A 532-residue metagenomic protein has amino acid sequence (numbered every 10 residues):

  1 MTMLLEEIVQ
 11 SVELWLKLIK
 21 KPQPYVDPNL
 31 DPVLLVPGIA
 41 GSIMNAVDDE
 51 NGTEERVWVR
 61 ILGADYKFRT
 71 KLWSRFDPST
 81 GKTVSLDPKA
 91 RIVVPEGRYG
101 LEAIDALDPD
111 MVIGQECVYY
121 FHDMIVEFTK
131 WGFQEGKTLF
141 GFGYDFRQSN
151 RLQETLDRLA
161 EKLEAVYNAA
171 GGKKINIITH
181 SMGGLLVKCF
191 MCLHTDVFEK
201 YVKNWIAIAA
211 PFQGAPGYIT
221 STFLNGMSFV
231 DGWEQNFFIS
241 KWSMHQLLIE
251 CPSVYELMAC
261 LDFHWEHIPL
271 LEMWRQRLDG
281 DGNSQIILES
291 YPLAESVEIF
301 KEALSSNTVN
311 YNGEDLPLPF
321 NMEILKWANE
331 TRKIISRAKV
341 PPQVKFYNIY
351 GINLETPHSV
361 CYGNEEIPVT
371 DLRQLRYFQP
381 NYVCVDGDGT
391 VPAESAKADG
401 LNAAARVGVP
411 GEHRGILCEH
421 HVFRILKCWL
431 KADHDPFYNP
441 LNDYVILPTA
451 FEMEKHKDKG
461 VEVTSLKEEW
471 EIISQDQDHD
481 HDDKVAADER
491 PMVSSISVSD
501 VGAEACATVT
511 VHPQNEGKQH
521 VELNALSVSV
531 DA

Functional and structural regions predicted by a protein language model:
M1-I299, Y311, E355, Y377-V383 (+2 more regions): N-terminal non-catalytic accessory region
V12-L18, L325-R332: Short linear interaction motifs
E298, L304-S305: Extended, loop-rich substrate-binding clefts of extracytoplasmic carbohydrate-active enzymes
S305-N312, P368: A broad, low-specificity signal for short, low-complexity segments enriched in glycine/proline and polar/charged
V309-E330: Mobile cap/lid helix-loop segments that gate and shape the active-site cleft of serine hydrolases
K326-V385: Conserved serine/cysteine hydrolase catalytic core
